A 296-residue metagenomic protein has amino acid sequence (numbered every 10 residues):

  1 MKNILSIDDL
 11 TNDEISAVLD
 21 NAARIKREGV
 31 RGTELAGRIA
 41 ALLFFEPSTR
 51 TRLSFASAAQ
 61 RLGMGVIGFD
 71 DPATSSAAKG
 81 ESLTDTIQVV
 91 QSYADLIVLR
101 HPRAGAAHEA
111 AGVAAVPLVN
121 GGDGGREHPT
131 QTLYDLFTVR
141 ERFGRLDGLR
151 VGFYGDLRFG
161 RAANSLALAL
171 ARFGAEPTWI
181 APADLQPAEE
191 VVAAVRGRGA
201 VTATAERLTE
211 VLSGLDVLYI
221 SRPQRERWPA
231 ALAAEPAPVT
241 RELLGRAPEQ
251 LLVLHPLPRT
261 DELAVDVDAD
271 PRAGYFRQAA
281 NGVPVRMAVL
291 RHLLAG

Functional and structural regions predicted by a protein language model:
M1-S57: Positively charged, low-complexity intrinsically disordered leader regions
I39, F44-Y93: Active-site cofactor/substrate anionic-group-binding motifs, chiefly glycine- and Lys/Arg-rich phosphate-binding loops
F45-S57, E141-I220: Glycine-rich phosphate/diphosphate-binding loop of Rossmann-like nucleotide-binding domains
L62, Y93, V113-A115, F173 (+3 more regions): Short, structured coil segments at secondary-structure junctions
K79, T84, V90, D95-A169 (+1 more regions): Anion-binding alpha/beta catalytic cores of soluble intermediary-metabolism enzymes, centered on
V195-A273: Rossmann-like adenosine-cofactor binding region
A269-G296: C-terminal helix-to-coil terminal segments
